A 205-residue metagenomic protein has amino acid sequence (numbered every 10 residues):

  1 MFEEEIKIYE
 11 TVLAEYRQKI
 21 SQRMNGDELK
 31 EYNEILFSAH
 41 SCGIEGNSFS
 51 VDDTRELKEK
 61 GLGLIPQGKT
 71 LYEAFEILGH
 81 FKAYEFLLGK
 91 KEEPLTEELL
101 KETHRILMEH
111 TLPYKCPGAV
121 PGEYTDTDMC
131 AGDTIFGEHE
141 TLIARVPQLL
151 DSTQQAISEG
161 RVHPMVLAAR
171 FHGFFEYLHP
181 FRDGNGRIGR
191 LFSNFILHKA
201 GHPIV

Functional and structural regions predicted by a protein language model:
M1-V205: FIC/Doc superfamily catalytic core
